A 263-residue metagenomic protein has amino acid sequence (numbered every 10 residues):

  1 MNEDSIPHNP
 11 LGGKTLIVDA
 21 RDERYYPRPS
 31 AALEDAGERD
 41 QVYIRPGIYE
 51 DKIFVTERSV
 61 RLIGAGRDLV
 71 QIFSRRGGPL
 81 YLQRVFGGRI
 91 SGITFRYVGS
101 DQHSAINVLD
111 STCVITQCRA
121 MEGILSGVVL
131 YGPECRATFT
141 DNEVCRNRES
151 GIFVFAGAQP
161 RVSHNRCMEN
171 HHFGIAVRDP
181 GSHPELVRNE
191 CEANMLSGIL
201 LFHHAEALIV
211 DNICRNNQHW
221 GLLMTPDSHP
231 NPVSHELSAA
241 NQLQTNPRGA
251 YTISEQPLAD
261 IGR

Functional and structural regions predicted by a protein language model:
N2-D19: Short aromatic-glycine-(Arg/Gly/Cys) micro-motifs in beta-strand/loop hairpins
K14-E50: Acidic Gly/Asp/Thr-rich repetitive segments characteristic of extracellular carbohydrate-active and adhesion proteins
A20-P27, S59-S104: Right-handed parallel beta-helix/beta-spiral solenoid domain characteristic of secreted/periplasmic
D40-I44, L62-G64, L243: Extracellular beta-strand repeat scaffolds in secreted/surface proteins
Y49-V55, R67, F73-P79, G99-A105 (+6 more regions): Short glycine/acidic-rich loop motifs that flank beta-strands on beta-rich extracellular proteins
R61-G64, G88-G92, C113-Q117, R136-T140 (+5 more regions): All-beta strand scaffolds that present successive hydrophobic residues in beta-strands
T94-R161, R166: Right-handed parallel beta-helix
